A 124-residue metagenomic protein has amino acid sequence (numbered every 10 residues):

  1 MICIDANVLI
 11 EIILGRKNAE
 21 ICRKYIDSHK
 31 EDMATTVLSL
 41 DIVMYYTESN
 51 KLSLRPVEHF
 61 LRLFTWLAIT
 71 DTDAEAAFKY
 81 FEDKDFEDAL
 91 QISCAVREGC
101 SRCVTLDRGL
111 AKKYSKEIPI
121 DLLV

Functional and structural regions predicted by a protein language model:
M1, S93-V124: Acidic, PIN/NYN-like endoribonuclease modules and their adjacent C-terminal/linker elements
M1-T35, Y46-E58: Short, well-structured N-terminal submotif of metal-dependent ribonuclease cores
I4, A34-T35, A68, F86-A89 (+1 more regions): Short beta-strand scaffold positions
V8-L9, S39, D73, Q91 (+1 more regions): Alpha-helix capping/helix-boundary segments
H29-M33, T65, E98-R102: Short active-site oxyanion
F60-E82: Acidic catalytic patch
